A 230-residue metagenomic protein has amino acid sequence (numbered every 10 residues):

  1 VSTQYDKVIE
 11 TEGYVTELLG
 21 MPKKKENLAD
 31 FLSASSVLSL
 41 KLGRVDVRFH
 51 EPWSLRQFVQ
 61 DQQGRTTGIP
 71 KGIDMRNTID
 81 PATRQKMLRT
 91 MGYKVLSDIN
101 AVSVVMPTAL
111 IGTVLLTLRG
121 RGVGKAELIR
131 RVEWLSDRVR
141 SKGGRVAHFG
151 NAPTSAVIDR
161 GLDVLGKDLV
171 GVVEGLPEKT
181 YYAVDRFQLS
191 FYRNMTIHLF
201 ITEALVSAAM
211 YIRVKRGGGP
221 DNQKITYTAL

Functional and structural regions predicted by a protein language model:
V1-L230: Membrane-interfacial terminal anchoring regions of lipid-handling membrane enzymes
